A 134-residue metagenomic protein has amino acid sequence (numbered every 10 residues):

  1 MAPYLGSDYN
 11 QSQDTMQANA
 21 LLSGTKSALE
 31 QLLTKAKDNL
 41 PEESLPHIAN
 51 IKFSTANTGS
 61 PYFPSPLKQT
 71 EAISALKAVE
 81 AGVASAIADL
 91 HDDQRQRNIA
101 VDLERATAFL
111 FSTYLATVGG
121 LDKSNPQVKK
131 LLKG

Functional and structural regions predicted by a protein language model:
A2-G134: Acidic, glycine-rich segments within the central catalytic cores of soluble metabolic enzymes that bind/position
